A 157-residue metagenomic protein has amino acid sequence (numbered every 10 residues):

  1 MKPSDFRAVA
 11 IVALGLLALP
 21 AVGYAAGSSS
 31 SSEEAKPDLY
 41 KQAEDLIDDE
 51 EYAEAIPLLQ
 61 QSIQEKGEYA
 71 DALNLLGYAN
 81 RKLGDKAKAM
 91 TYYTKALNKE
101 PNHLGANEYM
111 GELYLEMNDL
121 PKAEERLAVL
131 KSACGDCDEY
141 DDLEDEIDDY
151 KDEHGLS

Functional and structural regions predicted by a protein language model:
K2-V9, G27-P37, E124-S157: Terminal, low-structured helical/coil segments at or just beyond the last alpha-helical repeat
E33-E65: Alpha-helical segment of the N-proximal tetratricopeptide repeat
E65, K99, S132-D136: Structural marker of alpha-solenoid helical repeat scaffolds
L75, Y109, L143-E146: Canonical tetratricopeptide repeat
